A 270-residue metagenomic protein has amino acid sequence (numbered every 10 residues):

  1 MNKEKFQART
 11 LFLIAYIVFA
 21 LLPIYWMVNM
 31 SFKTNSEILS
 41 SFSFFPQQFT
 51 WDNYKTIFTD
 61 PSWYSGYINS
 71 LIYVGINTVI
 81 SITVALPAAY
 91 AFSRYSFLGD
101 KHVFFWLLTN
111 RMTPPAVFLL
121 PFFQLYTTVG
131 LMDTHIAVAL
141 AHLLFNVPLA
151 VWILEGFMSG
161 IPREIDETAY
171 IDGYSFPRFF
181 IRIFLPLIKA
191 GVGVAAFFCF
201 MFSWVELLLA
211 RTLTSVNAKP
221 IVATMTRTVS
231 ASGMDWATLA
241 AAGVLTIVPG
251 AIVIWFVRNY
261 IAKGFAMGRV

Functional and structural regions predicted by a protein language model:
M1-K3: Short, Lys/Arg-rich, polar N-terminal cytosolic tail immediately upstream of the first transmembrane signal-anchor
K5-V270: A structural signal for multi-pass alpha-helical bundles of membrane permease subunits that mediate small-molecule
